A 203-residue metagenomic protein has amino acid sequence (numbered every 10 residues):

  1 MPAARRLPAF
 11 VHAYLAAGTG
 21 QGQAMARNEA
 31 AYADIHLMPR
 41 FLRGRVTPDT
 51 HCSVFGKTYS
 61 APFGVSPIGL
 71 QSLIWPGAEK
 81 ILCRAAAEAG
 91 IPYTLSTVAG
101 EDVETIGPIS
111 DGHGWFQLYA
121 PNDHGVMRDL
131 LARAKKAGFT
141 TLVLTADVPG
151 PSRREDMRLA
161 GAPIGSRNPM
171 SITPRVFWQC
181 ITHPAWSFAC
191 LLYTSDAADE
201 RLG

Functional and structural regions predicted by a protein language model:
M1-D147: N-terminal capping/small domains of soluble enzymes
W115-A120, H124, D156-M170: Glycine-rich tight-turn/loop motif centered on a GG-T
H124-L131, M170-W178: Hydrophobic, well-ordered secondary-structure segments
D147-R158, P163-G165, R175-W186, S195: Conserved alpha/beta-domain cores
Y193-E200: Conserved small/polar residues in nucleotide/adenosyl-binding loops
